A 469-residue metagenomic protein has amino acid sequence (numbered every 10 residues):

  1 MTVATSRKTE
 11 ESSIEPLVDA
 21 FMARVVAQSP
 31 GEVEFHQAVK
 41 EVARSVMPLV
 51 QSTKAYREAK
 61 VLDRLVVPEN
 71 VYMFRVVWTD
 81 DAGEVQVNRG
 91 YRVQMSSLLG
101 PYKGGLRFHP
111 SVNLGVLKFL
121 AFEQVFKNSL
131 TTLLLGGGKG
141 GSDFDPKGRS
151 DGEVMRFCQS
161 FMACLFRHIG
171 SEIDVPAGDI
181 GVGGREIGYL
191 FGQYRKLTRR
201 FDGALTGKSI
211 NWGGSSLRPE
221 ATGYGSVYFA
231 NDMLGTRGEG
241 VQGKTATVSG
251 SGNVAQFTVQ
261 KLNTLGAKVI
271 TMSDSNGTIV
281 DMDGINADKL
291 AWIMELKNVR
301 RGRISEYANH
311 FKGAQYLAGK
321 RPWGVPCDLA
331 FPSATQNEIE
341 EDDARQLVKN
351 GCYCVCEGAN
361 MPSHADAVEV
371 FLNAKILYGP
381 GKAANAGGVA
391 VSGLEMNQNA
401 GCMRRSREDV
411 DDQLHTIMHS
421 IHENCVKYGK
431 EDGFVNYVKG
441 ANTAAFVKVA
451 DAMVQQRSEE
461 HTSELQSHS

Functional and structural regions predicted by a protein language model:
T2-L217, K448-Q456: N-terminal ligand-binding/catalytic initiation module
R7-A38, M233-L234, S333, Q346-E459: Adenosine-phosphate binding glycine-rich loop
M22-A23, K40, R44, L114 (+13 more regions): Predominant activation on well-ordered alpha-helical scaffold segments within soluble catalytic domains
V26-P30, R44-A55, F122-F126, K147 (+10 more regions): Generic secondary-structure signature for well-ordered alpha-helical cores
I173-A177, F201-L205, V248, T271-D274 (+5 more regions): General beta-strand structural signal in soluble alpha/beta enzymes
T206-S209, G214-P326: Glycine-rich phosphate/diphosphate-binding loop of Rossmann-like nucleotide-binding domains
G277-Y378, A383: Rossmann-like adenosine-cofactor binding region
E460-S469: Single conserved hydrophobic/aromatic residue that forms the stacking wall/gate of nucleotide- or nucleobase-binding
